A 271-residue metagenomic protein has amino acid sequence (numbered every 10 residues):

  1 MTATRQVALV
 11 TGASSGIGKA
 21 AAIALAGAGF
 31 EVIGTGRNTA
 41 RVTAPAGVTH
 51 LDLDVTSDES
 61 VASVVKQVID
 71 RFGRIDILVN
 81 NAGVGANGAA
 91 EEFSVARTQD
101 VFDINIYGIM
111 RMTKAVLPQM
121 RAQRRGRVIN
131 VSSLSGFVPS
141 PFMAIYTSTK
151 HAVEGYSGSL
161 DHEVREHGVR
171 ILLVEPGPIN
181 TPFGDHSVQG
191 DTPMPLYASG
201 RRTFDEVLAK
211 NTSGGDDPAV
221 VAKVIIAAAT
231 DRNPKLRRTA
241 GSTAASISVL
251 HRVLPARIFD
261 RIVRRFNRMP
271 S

Functional and structural regions predicted by a protein language model:
S14-S15: Conserved glycine-rich cofactor-binding loop
L53-S63, V95: The beta1-alpha1 cofactor-binding region of Rossmann-like NAD(H)/NADP(H)-dependent oxidoreductases
Q67-L78, A86: A glycine-rich helix->loop->beta "capping" turn within Rossmann-like NAD(P)(H)-dependent oxidoreductase domains
A89-A90, R97-Q99: Substrate-binding pocket helix/loop in short-chain dehydrogenase/reductase
T113, T149: Active-site helix of classical SDR
S133: Residue(s) in the substrate-gating loop at a strand-loop-helix junction that position the organic substrate next
E163-T212: C-terminal beta-strand-loop-alpha-helix "lid" module of Rossmann-like NAD(P)-dependent dehydrogenases
